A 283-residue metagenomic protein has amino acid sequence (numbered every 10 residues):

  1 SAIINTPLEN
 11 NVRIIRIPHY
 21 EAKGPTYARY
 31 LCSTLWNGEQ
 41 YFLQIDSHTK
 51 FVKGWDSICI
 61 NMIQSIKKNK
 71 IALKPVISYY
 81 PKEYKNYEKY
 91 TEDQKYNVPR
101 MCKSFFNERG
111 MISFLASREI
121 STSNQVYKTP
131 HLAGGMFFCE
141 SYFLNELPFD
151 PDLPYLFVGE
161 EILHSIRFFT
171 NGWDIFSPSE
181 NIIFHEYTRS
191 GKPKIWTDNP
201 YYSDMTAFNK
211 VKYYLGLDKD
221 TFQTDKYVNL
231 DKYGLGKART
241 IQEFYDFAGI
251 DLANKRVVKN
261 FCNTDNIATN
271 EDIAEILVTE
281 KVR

Functional and structural regions predicted by a protein language model:
S1-A253, V258, C262-N263: Catalytic cores of eukaryotic secretory-pathway lumenal/extracellular enzymes that build and remodel glycoconjugates
V257-R283: C-terminal non-catalytic accessory extensions
